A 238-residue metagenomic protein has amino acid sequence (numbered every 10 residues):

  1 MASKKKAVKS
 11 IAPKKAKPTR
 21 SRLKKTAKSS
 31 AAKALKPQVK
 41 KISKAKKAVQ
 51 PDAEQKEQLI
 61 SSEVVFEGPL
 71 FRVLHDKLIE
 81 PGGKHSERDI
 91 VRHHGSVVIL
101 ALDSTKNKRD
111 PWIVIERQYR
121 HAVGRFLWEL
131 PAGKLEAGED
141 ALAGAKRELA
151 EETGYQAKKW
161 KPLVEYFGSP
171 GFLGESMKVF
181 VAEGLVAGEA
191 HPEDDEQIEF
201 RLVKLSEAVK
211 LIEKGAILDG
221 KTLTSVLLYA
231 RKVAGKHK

Functional and structural regions predicted by a protein language model:
M1-K9: N-terminal acidic, proline/glycine-rich, low-complexity intrinsically disordered segments
K4, K24-K28, A32-K47, P51-E57 (+6 more regions): Nudix hydrolase/Nudix homology domain
E54-K56, R88-V91, D103, K108-R147 (+1 more regions): Conserved Nudix-box catalytic region and its N-terminal flanking loop in Nudix hydrolases and closely related
S61-L100, S104: Acidic, metal-coordinating catalytic segment for phosphate/diphosphate chemistry, firing primarily on the Nudix
V64-E67, H121, Y166-S176, A234: Acidic pyrophosphate-coordinating catalytic loop
R72-D76, W112, F126, S176-K178 (+1 more regions): Short beta-strand micro-motifs in enzyme catalytic cores
S86, V97-V98, D103, K134-G220: Unchanged
K106-K108, V186-G188, K236: Short helix-loop capping/hinge motifs at secondary-structure junctions, enriched in acidic/polar residues
